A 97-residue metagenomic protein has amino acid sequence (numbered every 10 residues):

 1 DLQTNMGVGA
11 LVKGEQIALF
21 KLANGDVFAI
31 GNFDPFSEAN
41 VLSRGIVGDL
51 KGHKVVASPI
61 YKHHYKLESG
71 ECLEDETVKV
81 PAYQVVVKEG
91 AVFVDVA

Functional and structural regions predicted by a protein language model:
D1-L2, S43: Proteins with a high burden of low-complexity, intrinsically disordered sequence enriched in S/T/G/P/A and R, requiring
L2-V8: Solvent-exposed, conformationally flexible loop/turn segments
V8-A97: Rieske [2Fe-2S] iron-sulfur-binding domain
